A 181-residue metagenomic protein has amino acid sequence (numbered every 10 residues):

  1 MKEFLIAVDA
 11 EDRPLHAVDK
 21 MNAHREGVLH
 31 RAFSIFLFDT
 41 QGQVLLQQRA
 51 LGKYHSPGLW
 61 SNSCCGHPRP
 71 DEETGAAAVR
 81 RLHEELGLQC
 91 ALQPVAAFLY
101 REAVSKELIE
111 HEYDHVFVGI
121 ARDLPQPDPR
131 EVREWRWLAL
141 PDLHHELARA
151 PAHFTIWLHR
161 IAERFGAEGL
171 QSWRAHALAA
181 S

Functional and structural regions predicted by a protein language model:
M1-S34, T40: Acidic, metal-coordinating catalytic segment for phosphate/diphosphate chemistry, firing primarily on the Nudix
D19-M21, G58, A96-R101, L108-S181: Nudix hydrolase/Nudix homology domain
N22-F33, Q43-E84: Conserved Nudix-box catalytic region and its N-terminal flanking loop in Nudix hydrolases and closely related
I35, S63-C64, P94, H115-F117: A structural signal for short, well-ordered beta-strand segments
T40, R49-L51, A97, R122: Histidine- and/or cysteine-centered catalytic micro-motif in compact active-site loops
G42-L45, A91-L92, H115: Conserved active-site beta-strand-loop modules that form the wall/rim of enzyme catalytic pockets and either contain
L88-A97: A short coil-to-beta-strand element that immediately follows conserved catalytic motifs
